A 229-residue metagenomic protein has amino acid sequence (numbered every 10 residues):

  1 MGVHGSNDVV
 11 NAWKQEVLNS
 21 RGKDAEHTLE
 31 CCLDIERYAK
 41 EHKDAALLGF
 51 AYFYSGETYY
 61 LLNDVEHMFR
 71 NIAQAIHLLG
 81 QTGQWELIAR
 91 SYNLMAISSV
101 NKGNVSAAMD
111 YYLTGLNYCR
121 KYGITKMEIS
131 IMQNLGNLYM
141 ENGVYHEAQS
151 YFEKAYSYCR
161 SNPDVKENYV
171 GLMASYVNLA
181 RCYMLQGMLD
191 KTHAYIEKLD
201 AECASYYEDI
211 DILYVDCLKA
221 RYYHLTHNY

Functional and structural regions predicted by a protein language model:
M1-W85: Flexible inter-repeat linkers and adjacent short helices within tandem amphipathic alpha-helical repeat scaffolds
K14-R21, F50-L61, E86-N101, Y112 (+4 more regions): Conserved alpha-helical positions within TPR/SEL1-like repeat arrays
L33-K40, A73-G83, L113-I124, E153-D164 (+1 more regions): Amphipathic alpha-helical segments of tetratricopeptide repeats
L61, H77, Q81, W85 (+7 more regions): Alpha-helix capping at helix-to-loop junctions
M184-Y229: Helix-coil-helix junctions within alpha-helical repeat/solenoid scaffolds
